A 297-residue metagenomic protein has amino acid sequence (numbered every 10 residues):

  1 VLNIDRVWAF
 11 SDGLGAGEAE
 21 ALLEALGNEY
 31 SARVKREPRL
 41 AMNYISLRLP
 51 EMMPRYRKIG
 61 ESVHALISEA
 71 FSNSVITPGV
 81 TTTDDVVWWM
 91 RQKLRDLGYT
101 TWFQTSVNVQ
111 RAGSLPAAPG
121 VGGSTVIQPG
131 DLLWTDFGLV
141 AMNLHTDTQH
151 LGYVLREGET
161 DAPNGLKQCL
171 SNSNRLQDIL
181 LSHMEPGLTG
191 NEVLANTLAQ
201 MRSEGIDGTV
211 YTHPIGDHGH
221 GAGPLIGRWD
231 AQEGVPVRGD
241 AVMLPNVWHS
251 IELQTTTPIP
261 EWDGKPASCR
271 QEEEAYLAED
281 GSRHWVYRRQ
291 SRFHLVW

Functional and structural regions predicted by a protein language model:
V1-W297: Active-site neighborhoods and metal-handling regions in enzymes and metal-associated proteins
